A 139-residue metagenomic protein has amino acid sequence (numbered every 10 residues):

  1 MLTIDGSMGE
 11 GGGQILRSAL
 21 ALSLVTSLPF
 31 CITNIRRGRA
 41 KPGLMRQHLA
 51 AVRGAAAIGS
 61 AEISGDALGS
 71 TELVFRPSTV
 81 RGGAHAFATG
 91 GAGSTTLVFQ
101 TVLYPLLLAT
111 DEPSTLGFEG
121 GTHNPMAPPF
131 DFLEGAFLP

Functional and structural regions predicted by a protein language model:
M1-P139: Structural preference for solvent-exposed beta-strand-turn elements and adjacent flexible terminal/loop segments within
